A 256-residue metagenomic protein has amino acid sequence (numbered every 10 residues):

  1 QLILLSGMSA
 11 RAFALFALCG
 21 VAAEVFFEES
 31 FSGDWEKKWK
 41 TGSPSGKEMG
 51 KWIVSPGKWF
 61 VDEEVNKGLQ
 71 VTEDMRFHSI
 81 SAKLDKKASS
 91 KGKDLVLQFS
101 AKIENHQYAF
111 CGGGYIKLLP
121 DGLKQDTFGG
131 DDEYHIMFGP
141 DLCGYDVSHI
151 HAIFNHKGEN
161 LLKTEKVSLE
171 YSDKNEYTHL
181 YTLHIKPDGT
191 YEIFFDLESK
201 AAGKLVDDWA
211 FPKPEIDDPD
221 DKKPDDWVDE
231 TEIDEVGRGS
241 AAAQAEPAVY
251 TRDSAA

Functional and structural regions predicted by a protein language model:
Q1-I3: Low-complexity, disordered terminal segments
S9-A23: Cleavable N-terminal signal peptides of Sec/SRP-targeted secreted and luminal proteins
E29-F31, F99-A101, Y181: Short hydrophobic/aromatic patches on beta-strands that form ligand-binding or substrate-lining surfaces
W35-G68, D132-G139: Extracellular glycan-recognition surfaces and repeat-rich motifs
V71-G158: Secretory/extracellular carbohydrate-interaction modules and structurally similar beta-sandwich "look-alikes"
N155-T182: Short, aromatic/His-centered strand-loop micro-motif at the edge of beta-sheets
K166-V167, A202-A256: Eukaryotic serine/proline-rich intrinsically disordered regulatory segments
Y177-E192, D196: Localized edge beta-strand/strand-to-loop motifs within extracellular or lumenal beta-rich domains
